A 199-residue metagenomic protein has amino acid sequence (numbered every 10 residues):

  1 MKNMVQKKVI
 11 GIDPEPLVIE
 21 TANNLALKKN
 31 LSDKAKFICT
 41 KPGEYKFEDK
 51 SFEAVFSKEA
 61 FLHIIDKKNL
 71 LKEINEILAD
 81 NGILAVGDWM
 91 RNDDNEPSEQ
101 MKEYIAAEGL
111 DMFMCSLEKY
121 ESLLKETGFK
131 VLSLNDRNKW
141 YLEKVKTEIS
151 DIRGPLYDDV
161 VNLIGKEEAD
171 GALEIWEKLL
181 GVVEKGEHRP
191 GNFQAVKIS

Functional and structural regions predicted by a protein language model:
M1-E44: Class I SAM-dependent methyltransferase SAM/SAH-binding core
G43-V55: A short acidic, Gly/Pro-enriched loop at the edge of an enzyme's catalytic core that lines a small-molecule cofactor
E53-D66: A short SAM/SAH-binding and catalytic strip from SAM-dependent methyltransferases
K68-I83: A short glycine-rich, Lys/Arg-flanked "PGG" loop and its adjoining helix->strand segment in the class I
W89-D111: Short, glycine-/aromatic-enriched active-site segment of Class I SAM-dependent methyltransferases
M112-L134: Short alpha-helix
S133-S199: Conserved Class I S-adenosyl-L-methionine
